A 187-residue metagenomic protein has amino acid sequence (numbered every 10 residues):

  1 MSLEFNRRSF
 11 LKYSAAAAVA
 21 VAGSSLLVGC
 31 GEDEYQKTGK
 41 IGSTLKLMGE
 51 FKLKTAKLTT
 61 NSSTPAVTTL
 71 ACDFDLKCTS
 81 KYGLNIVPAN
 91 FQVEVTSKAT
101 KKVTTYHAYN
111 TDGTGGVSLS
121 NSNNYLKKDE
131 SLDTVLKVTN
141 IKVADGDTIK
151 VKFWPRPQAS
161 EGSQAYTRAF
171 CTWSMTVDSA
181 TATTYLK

Functional and structural regions predicted by a protein language model:
M1-A18: N-terminal secretory signal peptides and thylakoid transit peptides that target proteins across membranes
A20-S24: Bacterial N-terminal signal peptides
V28-G29: C-terminal motif of bacterial Sec signal peptides marking the signal peptidase cleavage site
E34-T64: Low-complexity, acidic Ser/Thr/Pro/Gly-rich terminal tails and inter-domain linkers that flank the onset of structured
L53-T60, G115-S122, V135-K137: Short structured motifs
T55-F91: Short, surface-exposed binding/anchoring microloops in extracellular/periplasmic proteins
K77-L132: The feature marks short-to-medium sequence segments in extracytoplasmic or secretory-pathway proteins
E130-K187: Surface-exposed edge beta-strand/loop patches
